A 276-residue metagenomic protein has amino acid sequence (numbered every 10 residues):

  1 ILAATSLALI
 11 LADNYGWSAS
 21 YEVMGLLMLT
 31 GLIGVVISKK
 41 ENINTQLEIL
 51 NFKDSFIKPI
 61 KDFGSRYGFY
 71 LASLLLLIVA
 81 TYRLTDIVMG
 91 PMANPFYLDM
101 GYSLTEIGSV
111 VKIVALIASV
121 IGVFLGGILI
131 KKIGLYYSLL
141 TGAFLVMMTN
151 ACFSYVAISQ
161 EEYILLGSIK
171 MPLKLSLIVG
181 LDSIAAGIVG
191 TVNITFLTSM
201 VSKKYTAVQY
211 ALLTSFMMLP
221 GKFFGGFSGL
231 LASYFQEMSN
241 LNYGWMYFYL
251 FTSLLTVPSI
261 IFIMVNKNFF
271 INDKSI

Functional and structural regions predicted by a protein language model:
I1-A12, T214-G225: Glycine-rich segments within core transmembrane alpha-helices of 12-TM secondary carriers
I10-L27, L230-T256: A membrane-interface helix-boundary motif in multi-pass transporters
A12, I121-S138, A232-Q236: Helix-to-loop junctions at the C-terminal end of transmembrane segments in multipass secondary transporters
T30-K39, V156, L250-I276: Multi-pass alpha-helical transporter architecture, strongest for 12-TM Major Facilitator/SLC carriers used
I43-L74: Juxtamembrane intracellular "pre-TM" segments in multi-pass secondary transporters
P91-V111: Short amphipathic helix-loop junctions that connect adjacent transmembrane helices in Major Facilitator Superfamily/SLC
F144-S168: C-terminal ends and interior cores of transmembrane alpha-helices in multi-pass membrane transporters/permeases
G187-S202: Intracellular juxtamembrane helix-capping segments at the cytosolic ends of symmetry-related transmembrane helices
